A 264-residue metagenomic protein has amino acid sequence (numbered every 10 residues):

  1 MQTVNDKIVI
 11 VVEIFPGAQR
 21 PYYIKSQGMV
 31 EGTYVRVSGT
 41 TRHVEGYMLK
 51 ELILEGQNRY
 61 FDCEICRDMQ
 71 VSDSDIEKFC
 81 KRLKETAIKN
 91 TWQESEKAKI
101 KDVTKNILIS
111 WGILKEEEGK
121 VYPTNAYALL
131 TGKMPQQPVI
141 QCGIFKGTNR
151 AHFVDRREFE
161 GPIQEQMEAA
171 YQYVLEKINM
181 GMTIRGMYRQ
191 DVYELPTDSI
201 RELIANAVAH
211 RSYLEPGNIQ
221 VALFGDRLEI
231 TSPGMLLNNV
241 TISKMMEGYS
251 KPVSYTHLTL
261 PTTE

Functional and structural regions predicted by a protein language model:
M1-L260, E264: Conserved N-terminal catalytic/coupling substructures associated with nucleotide/phosphate chemistry
